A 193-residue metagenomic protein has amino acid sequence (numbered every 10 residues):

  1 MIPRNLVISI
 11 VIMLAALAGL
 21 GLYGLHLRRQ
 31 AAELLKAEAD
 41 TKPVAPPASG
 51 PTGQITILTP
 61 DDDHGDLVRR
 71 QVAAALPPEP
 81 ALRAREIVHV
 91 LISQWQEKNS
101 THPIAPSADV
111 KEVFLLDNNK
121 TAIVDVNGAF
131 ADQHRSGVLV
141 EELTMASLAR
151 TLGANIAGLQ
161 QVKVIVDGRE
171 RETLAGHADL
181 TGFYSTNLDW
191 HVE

Functional and structural regions predicted by a protein language model:
M1-E193: Bimodal "functional hotspot" detector
